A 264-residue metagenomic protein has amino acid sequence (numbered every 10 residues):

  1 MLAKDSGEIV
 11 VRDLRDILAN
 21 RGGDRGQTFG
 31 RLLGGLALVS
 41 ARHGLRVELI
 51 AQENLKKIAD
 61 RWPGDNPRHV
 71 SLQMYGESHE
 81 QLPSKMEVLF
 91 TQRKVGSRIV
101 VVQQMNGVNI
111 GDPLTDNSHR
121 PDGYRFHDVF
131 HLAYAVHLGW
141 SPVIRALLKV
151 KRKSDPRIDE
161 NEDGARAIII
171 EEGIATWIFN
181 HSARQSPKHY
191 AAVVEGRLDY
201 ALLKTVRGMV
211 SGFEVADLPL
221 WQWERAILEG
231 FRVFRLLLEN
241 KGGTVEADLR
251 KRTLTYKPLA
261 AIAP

Functional and structural regions predicted by a protein language model:
M1-P264: Flexible "arm" and connector segments at domain edges
